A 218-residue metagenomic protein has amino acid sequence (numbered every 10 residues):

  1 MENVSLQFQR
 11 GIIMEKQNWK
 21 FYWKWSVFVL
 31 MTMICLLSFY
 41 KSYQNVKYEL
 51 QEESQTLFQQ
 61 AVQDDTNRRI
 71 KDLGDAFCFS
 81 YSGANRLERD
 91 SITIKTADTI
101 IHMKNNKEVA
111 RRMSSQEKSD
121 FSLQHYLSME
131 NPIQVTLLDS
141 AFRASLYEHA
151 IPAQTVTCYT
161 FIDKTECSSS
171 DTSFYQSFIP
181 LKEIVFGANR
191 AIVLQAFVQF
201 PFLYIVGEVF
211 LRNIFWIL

Functional and structural regions predicted by a protein language model:
E2-S26: Positive-inside N-terminal membrane-insertion signal
R10-G11, Y48-P201: The feature marks either
N18-F21, E49, I214: N-terminal targeting or signal-anchor segments and their processing/structural boundaries
W19-F39: Extreme N-terminal signal-anchor transmembrane helix of membrane signaling/transducer proteins, especially in bacteria
M33-E52: N-terminal membrane-insertion alpha helix
F200-I217: Membrane-interface helix-start motif
